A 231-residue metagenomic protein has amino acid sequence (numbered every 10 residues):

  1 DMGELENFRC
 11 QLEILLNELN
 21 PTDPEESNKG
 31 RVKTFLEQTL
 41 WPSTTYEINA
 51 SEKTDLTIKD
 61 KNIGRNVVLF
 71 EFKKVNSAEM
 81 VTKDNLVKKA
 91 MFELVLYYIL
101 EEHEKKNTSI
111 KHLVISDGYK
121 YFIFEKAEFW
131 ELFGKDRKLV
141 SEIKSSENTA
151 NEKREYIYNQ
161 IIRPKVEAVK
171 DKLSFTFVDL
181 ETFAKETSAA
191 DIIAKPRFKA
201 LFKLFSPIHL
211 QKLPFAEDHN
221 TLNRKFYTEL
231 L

Functional and structural regions predicted by a protein language model:
D1-A50, K199, R224-T228: Charged, often low-complexity linker/regulatory segments
T54, K59-V87, E93-L231: Charged, often flexible domain-edge or linker segments that flank or initiate folded functional domains
